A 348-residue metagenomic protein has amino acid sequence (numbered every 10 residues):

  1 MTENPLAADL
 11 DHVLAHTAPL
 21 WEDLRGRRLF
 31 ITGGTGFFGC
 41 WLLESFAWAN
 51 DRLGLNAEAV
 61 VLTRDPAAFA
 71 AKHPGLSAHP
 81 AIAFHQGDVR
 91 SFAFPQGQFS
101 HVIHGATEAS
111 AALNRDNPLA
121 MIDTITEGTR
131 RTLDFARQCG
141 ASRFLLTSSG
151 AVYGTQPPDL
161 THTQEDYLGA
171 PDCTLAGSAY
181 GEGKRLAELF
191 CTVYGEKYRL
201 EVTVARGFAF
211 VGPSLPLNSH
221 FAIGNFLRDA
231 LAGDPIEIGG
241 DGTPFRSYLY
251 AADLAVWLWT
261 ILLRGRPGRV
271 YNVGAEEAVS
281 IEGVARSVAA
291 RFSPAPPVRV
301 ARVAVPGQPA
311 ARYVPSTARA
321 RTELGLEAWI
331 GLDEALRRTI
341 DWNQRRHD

Functional and structural regions predicted by a protein language model:
M1-H101: N-terminal Rossmann/SDR dinucleotide-binding element
P5, A83, Q164, A209 (+1 more regions): C-terminal substrate-binding subdomain of Rossmann-fold SDR/epimerase-dehydratase oxidoreductases
T32, L62, V102-E108, F144-G150 (+1 more regions): SDR active-site strand-loop-helix element
Q86-T124: NAD(P)H-binding glycine-rich loop region in Rossmannoid oxidoreductase-like domains and their noncatalytic homologs
E108-A112, G150-P157, G177, F208-S214: Active-site segment of SDR-like NAD(P)-dependent oxidoreductases
R130-G177: Conserved Rossmann-fold NAD(P)-dependent oxidoreductase catalytic core, especially the SDR/UDP-sugar
S149, E188-P213, G224: Conserved beta-loop-beta element that borders a ligand/cofactor-binding pocket
A179, G183: Active-site helix of classical SDR
